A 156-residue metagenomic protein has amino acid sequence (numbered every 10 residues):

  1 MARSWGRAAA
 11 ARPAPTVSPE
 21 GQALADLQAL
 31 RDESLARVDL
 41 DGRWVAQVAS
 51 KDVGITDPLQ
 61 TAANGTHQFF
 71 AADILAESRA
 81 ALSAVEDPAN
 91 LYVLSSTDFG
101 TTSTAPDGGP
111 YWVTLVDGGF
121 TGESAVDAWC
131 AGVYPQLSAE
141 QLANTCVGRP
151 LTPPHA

Functional and structural regions predicted by a protein language model:
M1-A156: Acidic/polar low-complexity segments and flexible, solvent-exposed patches
